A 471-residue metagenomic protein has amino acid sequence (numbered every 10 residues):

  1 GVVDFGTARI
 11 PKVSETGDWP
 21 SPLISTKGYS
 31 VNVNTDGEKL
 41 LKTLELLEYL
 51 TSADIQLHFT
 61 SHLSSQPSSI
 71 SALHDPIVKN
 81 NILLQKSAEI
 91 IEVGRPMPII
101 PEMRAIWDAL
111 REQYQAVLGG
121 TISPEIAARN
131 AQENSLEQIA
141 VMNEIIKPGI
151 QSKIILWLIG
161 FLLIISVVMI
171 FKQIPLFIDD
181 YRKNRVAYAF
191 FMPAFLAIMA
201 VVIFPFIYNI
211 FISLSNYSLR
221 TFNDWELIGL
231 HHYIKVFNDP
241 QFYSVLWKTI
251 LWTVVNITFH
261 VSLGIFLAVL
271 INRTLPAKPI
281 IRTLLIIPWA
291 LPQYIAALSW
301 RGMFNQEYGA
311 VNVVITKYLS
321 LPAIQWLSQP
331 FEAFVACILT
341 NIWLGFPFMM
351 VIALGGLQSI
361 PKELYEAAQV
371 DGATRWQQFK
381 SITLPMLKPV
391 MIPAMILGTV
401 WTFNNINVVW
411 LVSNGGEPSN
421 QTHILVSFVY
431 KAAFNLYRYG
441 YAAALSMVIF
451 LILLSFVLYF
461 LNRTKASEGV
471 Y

Functional and structural regions predicted by a protein language model:
G1-V2, P11-A109: C-terminal lobe and pocket-closing loops of periplasmic/extracytoplasmic Venus-flytrap solute-binding proteins
G6-R9, S30, Q325, L411: Structural recognition of the beta-strand scaffold that forms the well-ordered cores of secreted hydrolase catalytic
T7, V31, L46, L110 (+7 more regions): Residue-level signal for nonpolar/aromatic packing positions in well-ordered secondary structure
S14, Q66, E133-Q138, W252-T253 (+1 more regions): A short structural micro-motif
E48-I55, S61-S64, Q115-I122, Q132-A140 (+2 more regions): Sec-exported extracytoplasmic/periplasmic mature domains
E92-I164: Conserved C-terminal helix/tail region of periplasmic/extracytoplasmic solute-binding proteins
K147-I150, L162-F190, P276-K278, L461-Y471: Transmembrane alpha-helical segments of polytopic membrane transport and secretion proteins
V186-Y471: A structural signal for multi-pass alpha-helical bundles of membrane permease subunits that mediate small-molecule
